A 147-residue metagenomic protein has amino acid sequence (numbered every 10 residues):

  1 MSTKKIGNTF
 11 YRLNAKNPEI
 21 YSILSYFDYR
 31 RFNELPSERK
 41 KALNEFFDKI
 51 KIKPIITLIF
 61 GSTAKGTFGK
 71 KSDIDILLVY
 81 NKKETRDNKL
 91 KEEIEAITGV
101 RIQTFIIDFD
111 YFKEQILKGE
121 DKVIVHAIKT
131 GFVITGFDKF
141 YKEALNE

Functional and structural regions predicted by a protein language model:
M1-K53, K65-K71, Y80-E147: Catalytic core of pol beta-like nucleotidyltransferases
I56-T63: Short helix-loop-helix/strand-helix junction enriched in hydrophobic and basic residues
I76-L78: Short beta-strand->loop micro-motif that forms the acidic, two-metal-ion catalytic signature in nucleotide-processing
